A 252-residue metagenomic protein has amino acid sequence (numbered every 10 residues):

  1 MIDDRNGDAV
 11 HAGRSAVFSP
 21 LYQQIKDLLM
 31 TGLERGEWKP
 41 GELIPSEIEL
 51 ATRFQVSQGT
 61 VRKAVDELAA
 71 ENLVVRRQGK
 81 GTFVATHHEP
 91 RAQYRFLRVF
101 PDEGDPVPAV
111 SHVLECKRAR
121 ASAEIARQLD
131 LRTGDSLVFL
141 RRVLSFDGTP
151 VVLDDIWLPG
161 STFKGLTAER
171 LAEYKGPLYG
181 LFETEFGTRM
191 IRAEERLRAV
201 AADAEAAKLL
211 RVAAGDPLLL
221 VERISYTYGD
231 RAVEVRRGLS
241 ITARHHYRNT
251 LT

Functional and structural regions predicted by a protein language model:
M1-V56: Extreme N-terminal segment that seeds HTH/winged-HTH DNA-binding domains in transcriptional regulators
D3, T86-T252: All-alpha effector-binding/dimerization core of bacterial HTH-type transcriptional repressors
L28, A69-A70: N-terminal leader/targeting segments and the immediate start of mature chains
E37-G41, E71-G79, A85: Beta-hairpin "wing" of winged helix-turn-helix
R53, A70-E71: Residue cluster at the C-terminal edge of the helix-turn-helix DNA-binding motif
T60: Residues in the helix-turn-helix
V65-D66: Short, hydrophobic-biased segments on the C-terminal half of alpha helices that form "recognition helices"
